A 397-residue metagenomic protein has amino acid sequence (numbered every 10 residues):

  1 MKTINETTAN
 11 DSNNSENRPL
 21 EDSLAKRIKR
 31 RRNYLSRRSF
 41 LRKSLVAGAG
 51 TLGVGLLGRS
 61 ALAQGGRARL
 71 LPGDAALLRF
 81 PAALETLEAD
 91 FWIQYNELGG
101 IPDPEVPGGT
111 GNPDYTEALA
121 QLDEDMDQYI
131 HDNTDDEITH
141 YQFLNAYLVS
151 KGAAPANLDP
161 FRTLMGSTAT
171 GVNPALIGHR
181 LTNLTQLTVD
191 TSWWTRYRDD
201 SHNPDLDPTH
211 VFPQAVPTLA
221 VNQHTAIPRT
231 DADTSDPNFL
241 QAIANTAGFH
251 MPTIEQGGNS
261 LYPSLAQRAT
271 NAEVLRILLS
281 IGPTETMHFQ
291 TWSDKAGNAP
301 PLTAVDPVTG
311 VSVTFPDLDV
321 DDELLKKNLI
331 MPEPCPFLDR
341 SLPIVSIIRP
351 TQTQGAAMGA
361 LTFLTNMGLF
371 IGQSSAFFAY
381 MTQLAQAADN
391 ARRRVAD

Functional and structural regions predicted by a protein language model:
K2-N33, L45-V46, L57, A61-D397: All-alpha RGS (Regulator of G-protein Signaling) helical domain and cognate RGS-like helical scaffolds
R37-T51: N-terminal export leaders
